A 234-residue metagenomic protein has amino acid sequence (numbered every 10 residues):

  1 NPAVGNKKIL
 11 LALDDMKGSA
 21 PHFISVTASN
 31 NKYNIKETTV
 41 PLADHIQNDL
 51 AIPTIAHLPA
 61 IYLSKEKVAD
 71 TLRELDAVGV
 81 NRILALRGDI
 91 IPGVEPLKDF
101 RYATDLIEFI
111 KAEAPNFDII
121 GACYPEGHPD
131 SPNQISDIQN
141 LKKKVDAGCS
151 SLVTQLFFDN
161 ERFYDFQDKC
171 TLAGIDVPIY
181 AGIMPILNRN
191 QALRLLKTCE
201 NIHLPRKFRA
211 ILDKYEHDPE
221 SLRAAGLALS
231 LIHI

Functional and structural regions predicted by a protein language model:
N1, I24-V26, T54-L58, I83-A85 (+3 more regions): Hydrophobic faces of well-ordered beta-strands that scaffold small-molecule active sites in alpha/beta enzyme cores
N1-K7, I55-E66, A122-S136, K214-L227: Active-site mouth loops of central-metabolism enzymes
N6-D15, S19, K32-L50: Glycine-rich, positively charged N-terminal anion/phosphate-binding segment
P21-V40, D89-K98, V153-F163: Glycine-rich, proline-tolerant flexible connector loops at the mouths of alpha/beta enzymes
I24, L75, K144, G148 (+1 more regions): Conserved, mostly hydrophobic/aromatic
K36-A56, F100-G121, F166-Y180: Alpha-helix-loop-beta-strand connector modules within alpha/beta enzyme cores
G182-S230: Catalytic-face loop-and-helix region of soluble metabolic enzyme cores
I232-I234: Conserved small/polar residues in nucleotide/adenosyl-binding loops
